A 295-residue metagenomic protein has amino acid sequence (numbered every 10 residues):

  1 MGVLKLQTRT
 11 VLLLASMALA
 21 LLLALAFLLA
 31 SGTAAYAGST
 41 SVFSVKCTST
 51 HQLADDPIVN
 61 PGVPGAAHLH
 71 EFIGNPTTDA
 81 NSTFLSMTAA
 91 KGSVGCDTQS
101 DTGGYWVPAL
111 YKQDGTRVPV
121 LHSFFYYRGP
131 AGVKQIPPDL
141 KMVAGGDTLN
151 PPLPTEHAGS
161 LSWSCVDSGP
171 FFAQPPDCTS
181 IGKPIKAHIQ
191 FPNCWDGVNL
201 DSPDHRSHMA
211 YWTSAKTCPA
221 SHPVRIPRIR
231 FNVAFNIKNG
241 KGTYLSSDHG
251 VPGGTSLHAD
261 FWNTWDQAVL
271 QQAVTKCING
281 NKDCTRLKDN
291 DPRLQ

Functional and structural regions predicted by a protein language model:
M1-R9: N-terminal secretory signal peptides that target proteins for export/translocation
R9-L25: Sec-dependent N-terminal signal peptides
A24-V42: C-terminal region of N-terminal signal peptides and the immediate post-cleavage residues of exported proteins
Y36-A67, E71-I189, D196-Q295: Primary mode marks residue(s) on the alpha4-beta5-alpha5 output face of response regulator receiver
